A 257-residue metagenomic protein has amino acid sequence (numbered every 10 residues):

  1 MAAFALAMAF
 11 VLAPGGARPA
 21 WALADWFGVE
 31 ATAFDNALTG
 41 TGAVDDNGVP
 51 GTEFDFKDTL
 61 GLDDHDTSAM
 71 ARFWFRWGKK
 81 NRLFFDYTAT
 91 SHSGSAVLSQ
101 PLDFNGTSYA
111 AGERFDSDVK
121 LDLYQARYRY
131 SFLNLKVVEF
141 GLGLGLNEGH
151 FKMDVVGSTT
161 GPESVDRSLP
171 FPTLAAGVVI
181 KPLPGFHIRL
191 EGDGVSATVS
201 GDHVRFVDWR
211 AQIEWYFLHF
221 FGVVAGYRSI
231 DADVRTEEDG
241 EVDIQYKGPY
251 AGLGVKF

Functional and structural regions predicted by a protein language model:
M1-W26: Cleavable N-terminal export/targeting peptides
A20-T90, G252-F257: Short glycine/proline- and aromatic-enriched beta-strand/turn motifs that initiate or cap beta-hairpins
A31, A71-F75, F85, A126-Y130 (+5 more regions): Residues on the lipid-exposed face of transmembrane beta-strands in outer-membrane beta-barrel proteins
T32-N36, T88-T90, S131, G145-G149 (+3 more regions): Outer-membrane beta-barrel pore domains and translocons
T39-T67, A89-D122, E148-L169, A197-S200 (+1 more regions): Extracellular/periplasm-exposed beta-strand and loop segments of Gram-negative cell-envelope proteins, dominated by
K80-L83, K136-V138, P184-I188, H219-V223: Repeated loop/turn-to-beta-strand initiation elements of outer-membrane beta-barrel proteins
H187-S200, V204, S229: Transmembrane beta-strand segments that form the barrel wall of outer-membrane beta-barrel proteins
D208-W209, E214-F257: Predominantly the C-terminal beta-signal and adjacent terminal strand-loop region of outer-membrane beta-barrel
